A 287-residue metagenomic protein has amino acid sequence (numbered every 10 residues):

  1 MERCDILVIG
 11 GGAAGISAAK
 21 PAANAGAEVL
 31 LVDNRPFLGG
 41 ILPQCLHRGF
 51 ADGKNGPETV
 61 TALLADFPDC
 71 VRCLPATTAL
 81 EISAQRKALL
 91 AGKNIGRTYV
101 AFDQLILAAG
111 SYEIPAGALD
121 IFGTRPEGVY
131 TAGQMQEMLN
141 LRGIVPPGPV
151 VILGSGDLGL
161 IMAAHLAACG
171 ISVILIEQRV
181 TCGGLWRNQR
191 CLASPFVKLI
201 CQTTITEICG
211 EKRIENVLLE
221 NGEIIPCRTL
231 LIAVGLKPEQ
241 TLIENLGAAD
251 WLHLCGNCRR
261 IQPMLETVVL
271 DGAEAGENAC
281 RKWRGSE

Functional and structural regions predicted by a protein language model:
M1-E287: Residues forming the flavin
